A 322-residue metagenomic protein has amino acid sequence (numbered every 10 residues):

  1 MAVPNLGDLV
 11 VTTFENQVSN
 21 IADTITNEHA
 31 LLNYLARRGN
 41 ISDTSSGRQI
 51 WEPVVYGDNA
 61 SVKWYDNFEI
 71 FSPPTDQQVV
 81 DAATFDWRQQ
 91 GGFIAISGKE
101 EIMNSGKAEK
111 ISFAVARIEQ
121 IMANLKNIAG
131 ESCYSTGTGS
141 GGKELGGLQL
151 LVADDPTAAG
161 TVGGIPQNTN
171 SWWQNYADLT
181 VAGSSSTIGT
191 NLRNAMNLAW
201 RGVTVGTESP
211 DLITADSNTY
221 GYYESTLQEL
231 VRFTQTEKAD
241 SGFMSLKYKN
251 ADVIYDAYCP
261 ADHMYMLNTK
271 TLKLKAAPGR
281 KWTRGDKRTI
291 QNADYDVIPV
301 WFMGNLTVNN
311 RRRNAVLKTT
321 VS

Functional and structural regions predicted by a protein language model:
M1-S322: Flexible, glycine/threonine- and acidic-rich loop/arm segments that mediate assembly and lattice contacts in viral
